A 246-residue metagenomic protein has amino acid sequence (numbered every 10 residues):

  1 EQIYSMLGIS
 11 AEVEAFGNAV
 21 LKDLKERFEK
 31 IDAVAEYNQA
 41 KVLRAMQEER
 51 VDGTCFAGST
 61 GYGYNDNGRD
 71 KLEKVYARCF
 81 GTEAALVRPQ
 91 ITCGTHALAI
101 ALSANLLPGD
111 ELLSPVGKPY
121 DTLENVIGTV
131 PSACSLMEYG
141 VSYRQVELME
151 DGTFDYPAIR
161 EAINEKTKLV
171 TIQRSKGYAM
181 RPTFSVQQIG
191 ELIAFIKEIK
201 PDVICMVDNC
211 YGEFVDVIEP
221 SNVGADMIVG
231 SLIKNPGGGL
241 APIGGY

Functional and structural regions predicted by a protein language model:
I3-K25, D32, V42-E48, D52-C55 (+5 more regions): Conserved PLP-enzyme active-site core in the AAT-like
G58: Aromatic- and Gly/Pro-rich donor/ligand-binding loops that form nucleotide- or phosphate-bearing donor binding pockets
